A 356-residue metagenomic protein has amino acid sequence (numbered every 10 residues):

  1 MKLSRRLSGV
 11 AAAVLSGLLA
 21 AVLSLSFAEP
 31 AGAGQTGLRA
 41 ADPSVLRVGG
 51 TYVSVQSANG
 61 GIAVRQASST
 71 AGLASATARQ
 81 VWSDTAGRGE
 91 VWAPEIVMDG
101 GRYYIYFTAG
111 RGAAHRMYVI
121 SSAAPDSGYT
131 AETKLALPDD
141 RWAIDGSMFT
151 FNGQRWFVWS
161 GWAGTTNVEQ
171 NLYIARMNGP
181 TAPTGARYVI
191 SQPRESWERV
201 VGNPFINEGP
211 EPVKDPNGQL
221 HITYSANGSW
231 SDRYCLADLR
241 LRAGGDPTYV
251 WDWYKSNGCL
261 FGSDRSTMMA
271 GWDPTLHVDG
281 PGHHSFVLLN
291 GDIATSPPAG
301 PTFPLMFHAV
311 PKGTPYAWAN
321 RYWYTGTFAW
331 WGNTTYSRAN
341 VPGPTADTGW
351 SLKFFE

Functional and structural regions predicted by a protein language model:
K2-A33: Secretory targeting and sorting signals
G32-E356: Carbohydrate-active catalytic/glycan-binding domains of CAZyme proteins, especially the secreted or lumenal ectodomains
